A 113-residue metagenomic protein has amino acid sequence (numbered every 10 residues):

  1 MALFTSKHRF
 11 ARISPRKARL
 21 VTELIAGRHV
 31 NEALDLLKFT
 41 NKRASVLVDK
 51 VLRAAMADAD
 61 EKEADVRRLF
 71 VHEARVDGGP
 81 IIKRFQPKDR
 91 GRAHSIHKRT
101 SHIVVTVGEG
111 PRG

Functional and structural regions predicted by a protein language model:
M1-G113: Structured, basic alpha/beta domains of bacterial-type, RNA-associated proteins
